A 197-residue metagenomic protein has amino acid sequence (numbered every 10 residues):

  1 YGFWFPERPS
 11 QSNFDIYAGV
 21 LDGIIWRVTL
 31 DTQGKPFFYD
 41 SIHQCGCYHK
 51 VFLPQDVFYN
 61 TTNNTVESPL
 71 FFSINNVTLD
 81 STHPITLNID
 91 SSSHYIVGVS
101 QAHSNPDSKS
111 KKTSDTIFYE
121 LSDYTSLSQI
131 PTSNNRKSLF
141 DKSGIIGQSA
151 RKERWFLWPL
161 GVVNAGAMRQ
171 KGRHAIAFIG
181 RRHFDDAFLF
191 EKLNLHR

Functional and structural regions predicted by a protein language model:
Y1-Y39: Short N-terminal edge-element motif at the start of the domain
V20-D22, Q33-R197: Domain-length functional cores that host ligand/cofactor binding and catalytic or interaction surfaces in mature
